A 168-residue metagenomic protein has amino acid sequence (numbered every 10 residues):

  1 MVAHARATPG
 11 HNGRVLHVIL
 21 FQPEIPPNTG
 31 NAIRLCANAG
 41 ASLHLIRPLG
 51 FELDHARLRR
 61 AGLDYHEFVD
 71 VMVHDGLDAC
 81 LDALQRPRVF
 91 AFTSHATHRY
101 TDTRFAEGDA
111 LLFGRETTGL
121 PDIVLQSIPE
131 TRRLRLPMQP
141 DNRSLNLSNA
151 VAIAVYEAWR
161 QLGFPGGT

Functional and structural regions predicted by a protein language model:
M1-T168: Post-transcriptional modification and biogenesis factors for structured RNAs of the translation apparatus
